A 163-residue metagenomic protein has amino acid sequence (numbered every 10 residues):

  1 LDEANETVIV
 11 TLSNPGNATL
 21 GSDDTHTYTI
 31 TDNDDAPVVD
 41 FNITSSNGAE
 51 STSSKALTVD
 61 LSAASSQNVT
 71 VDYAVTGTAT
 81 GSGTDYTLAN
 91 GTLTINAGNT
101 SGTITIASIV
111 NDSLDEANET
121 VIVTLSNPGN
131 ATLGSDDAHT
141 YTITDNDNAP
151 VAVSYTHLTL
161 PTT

Functional and structural regions predicted by a protein language model:
L1-V8, V110-V121: Short glycine/proline/serine/threonine-rich loop/turn segments at secondary-structure transition edges
P15-A36, S126-A149: Terminal edge beta-strands and adjacent linker/stalk segments of extracellular immunoglobulin-superfamily beta-sandwich
I30, I43, S54-L61, I104-S108 (+1 more regions): Core beta-strand segments of extracellular beta-sandwich domains
P37-I43, P150-S154: Proline-enriched interdomain boundary motifs that mark the N-terminal boundary and often initiate the first structured
S46-S53, L158: Short, solvent-exposed loop/linker segments at the N-terminal edge of repeated beta-sheet extracellular domains
S62-T70: A short beta-turn/strand-edge loop motif at beta-sheet boundaries
T70-V110, S126: Extracellular beta-sheet repeat scaffolds used for adhesion and glycan interaction
Y155-T162: Conserved small/polar residues in nucleotide/adenosyl-binding loops
